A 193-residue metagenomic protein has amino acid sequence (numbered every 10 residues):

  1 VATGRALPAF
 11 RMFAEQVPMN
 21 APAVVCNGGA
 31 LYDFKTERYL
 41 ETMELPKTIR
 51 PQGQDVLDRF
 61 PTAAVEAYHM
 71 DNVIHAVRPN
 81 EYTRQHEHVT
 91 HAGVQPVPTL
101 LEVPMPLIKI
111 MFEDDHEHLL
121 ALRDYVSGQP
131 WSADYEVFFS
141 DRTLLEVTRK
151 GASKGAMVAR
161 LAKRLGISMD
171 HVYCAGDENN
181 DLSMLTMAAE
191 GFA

Functional and structural regions predicted by a protein language model:
V1-T83: Active-site phosphate-binding/coordination module
A6, G28-A30, S153, E178 (+1 more regions): Gly/Ser/Thr-rich beta-alpha loop segments that engage phosphate groups in nucleotides
N20, G28, L107-I108, A188: Short, well-ordered alpha-helix to beta-strand connector turns
A23, G191-A193: Short, well-ordered beta-strand core segments
Q52, R59-A175, N179-M187: Conserved acidic, metal-coordinating active-site core of Asp-based, Mg2+-dependent phosphoryl-transfer enzymes
